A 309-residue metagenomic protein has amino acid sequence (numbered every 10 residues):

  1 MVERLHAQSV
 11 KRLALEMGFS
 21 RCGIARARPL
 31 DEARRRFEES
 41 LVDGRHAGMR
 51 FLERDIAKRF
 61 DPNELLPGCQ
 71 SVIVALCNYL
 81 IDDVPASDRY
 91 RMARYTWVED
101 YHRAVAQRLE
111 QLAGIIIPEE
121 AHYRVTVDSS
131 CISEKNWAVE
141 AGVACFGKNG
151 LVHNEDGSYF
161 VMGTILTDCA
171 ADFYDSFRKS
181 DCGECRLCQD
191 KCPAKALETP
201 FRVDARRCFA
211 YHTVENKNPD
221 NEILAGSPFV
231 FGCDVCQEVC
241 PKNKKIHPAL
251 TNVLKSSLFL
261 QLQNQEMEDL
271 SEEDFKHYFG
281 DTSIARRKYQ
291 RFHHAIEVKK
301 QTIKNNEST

Functional and structural regions predicted by a protein language model:
M1-D181: Auxiliary alpha/beta "docking" domains used to position bulky ligands
H153-S176, R202-E222, E272-K276: Short, charged low-complexity linear segments at domain edges
E184: SIR2/sirtuin NAD+-dependent deacylase catalytic core
L187-A210, G226-L254: Iron-sulfur cluster-binding cysteine motifs and their immediate structural context in ferredoxin-like electron-transfer
H212, N216-G232, L262-A285: Short Fe-S-cluster ligation motifs
K244, T251-E266, Y289: Extended alpha-helical surfaces
H277, A285-I303: Long, compositionally biased charged/polar accessory segments in the mid-to-C-terminal portions of proteins
